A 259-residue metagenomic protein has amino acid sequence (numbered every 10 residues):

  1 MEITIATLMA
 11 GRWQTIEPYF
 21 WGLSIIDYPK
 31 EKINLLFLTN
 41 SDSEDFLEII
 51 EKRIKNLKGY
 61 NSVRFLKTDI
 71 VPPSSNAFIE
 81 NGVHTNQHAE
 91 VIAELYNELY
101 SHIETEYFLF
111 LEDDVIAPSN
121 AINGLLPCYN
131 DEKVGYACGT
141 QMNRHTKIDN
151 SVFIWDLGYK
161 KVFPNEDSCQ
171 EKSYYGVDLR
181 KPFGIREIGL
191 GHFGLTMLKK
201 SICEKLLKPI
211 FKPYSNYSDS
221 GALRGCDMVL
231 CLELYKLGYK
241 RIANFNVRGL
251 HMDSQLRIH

Functional and structural regions predicted by a protein language model:
R12-I25, E48-I49: Short, well-formed alpha-helical segments that are part of the catalytic scaffolds of diverse glycosyltransferases
W21-K32, N56: Short, acidic, metal-binding catalytic loop of nucleotide-sugar glycosyltransferases
K32-D42, R64-I70: Short beta-strand/loop segment that forms part of the nucleotide-sugar
L47-E104: Active-site-proximal specificity loops/subdomain of glycosyltransferases
F108: Short aromatic/hydrophobic "clamp" motif used to bind/position activated sugar donors
E112-I116: The conserved acidic donor/metal-binding loop of glycosyltransferases
P118-P213: Conserved catalytic core of nucleotide-sugar-dependent glycosyltransferases
G191, K200-S201, K205-H259: C-terminal catalytic/acceptor-binding lobe
